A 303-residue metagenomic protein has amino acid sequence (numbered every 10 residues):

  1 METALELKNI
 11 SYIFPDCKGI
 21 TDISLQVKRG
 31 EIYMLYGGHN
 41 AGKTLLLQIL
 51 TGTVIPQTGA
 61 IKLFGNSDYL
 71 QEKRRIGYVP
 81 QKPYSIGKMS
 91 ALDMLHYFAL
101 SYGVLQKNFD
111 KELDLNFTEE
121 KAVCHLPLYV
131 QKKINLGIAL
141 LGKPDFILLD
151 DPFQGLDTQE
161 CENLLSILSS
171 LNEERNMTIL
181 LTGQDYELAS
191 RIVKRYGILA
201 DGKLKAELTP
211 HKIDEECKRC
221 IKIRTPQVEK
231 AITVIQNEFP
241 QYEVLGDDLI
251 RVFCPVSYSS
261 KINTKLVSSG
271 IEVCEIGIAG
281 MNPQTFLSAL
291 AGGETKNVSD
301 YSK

Functional and structural regions predicted by a protein language model:
Y36-G38: The feature captures the beta-strand-to-loop junction immediately N-terminal to the Walker
T51: Helix-to-loop junction immediately C-terminal to a conserved catalytic motif
G59-E72: Conserved ABC transporter NBD signature motif
F109-P127, Q131: Conserved ABC nucleotide-binding domain
L136: Hydrophobic anchor residue at the start of the ABC signature
S169-T178, Q184-I250: ABC transporter nucleotide-binding domain
C254-K303: C-terminal coupling/interaction segments
